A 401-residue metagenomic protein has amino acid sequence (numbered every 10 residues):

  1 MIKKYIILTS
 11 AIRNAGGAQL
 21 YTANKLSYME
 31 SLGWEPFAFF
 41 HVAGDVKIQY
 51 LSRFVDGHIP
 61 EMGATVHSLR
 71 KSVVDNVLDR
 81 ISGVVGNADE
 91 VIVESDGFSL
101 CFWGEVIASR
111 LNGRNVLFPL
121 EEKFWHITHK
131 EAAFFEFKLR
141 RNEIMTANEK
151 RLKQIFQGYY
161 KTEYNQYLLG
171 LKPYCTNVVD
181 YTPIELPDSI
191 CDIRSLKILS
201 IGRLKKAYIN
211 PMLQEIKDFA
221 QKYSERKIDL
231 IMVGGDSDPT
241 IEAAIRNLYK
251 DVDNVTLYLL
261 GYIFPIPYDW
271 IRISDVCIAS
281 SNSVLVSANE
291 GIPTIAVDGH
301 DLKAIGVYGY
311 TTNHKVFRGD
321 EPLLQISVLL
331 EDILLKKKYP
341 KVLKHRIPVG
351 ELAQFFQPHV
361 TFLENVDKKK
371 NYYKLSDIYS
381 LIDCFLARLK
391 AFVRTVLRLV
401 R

Functional and structural regions predicted by a protein language model:
I7-A15, A23, Y28-K71, G235-A243: N-terminal strand-loop element at the rim of the active site of nucleotide-sugar-dependent glycosyltransferases
G17, R318-L386: A charged, aromatic-enriched C-terminal amphipathic alpha-helix characteristic of glycosyltransferases across folds
H58, E242-I263: Nucleotide-activated donor-binding/catalytic signature segment of Leloir-type glycosyltransferases, i.e., the conserved
V93-C101, P119: Short His-centered aromatic/hydrophobic patch
G113-A133, E143, R151: A short, histidine- and acid-enriched strand-loop-helix "catalytic/donor-clamping" loop that lines the nucleotide-sugar
E131-F135, L139-L168: A short, active-site helix/loop in glycosyltransferases that binds the activated sugar's phosphate group
D180-P183, C191-A244: Conserved catalytic-core segment of nucleotide-activated headgroup transferases in glycan assembly
L285-V342: Catalytic binding pocket for nucleotide-activated donors in carbohydrate/polymer assembly enzymes
